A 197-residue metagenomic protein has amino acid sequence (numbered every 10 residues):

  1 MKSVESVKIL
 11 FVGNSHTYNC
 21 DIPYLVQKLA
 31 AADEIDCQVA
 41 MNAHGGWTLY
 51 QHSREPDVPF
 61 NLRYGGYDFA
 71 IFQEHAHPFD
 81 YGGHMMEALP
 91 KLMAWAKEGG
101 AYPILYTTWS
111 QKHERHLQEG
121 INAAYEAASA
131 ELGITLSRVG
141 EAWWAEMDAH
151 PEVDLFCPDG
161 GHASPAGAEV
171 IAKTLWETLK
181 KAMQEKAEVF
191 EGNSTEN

Functional and structural regions predicted by a protein language model:
S6-V12, H16-A88: Conserved SGNH/GDSL esterase-like catalytic core that processes O-acyl groups on lipids and polysaccharides
V26, L92, Y125: Aromatic/hydrophobic pocket-lining residues that form π-stacking "cages" and hydrophobic walls in ligand
A30, A96, A128-S129: A generic structural signal for well-ordered alpha-helical segments
A32, M41, R63, E98 (+3 more regions): Ligand-binding pocket scaffold of soluble enzyme catalytic domains
F69, H77, Q111-N122: Serine-dependent acyl-ester chemistry module
H84-K91, Q118-N122: Charged helix-capping and loop-helix junction motifs
A94-P103, I134: A short helix->loop->beta-strand "cap" motif at the edges of active sites that frequently abuts
R115-N197: Catalytic His-Asp segment of secreted/periplasmic serine-dependent ester chemistry enzymes
